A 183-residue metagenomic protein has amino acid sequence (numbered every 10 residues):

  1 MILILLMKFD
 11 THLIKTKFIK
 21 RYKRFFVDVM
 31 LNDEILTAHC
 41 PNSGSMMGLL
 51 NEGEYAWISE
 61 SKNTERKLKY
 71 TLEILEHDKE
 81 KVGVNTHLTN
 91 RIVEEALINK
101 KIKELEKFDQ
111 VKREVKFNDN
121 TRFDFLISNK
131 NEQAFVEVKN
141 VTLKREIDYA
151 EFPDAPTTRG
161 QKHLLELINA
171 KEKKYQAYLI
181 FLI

Functional and structural regions predicted by a protein language model:
T16, F123-D154, L167: Conserved catalytic cores of phosphodiester-cleaving nucleases, focusing on short active-site segments
K20, E60-E65: Short, charged beta-turn/beta-strand-edge "cap" motif at the junction between a beta-strand and an adjacent loop
K23-D28: Short aromatic-glycine-enriched beta-strand elements
L36-M46: Short alpha-helix capping/helix-loop boundary micro-motifs
G44-W57: Short nucleic-acid-contacting surface segments enriched for D/E, G, S/T with interspersed K/R
R66-K79: OB-fold/S1-family single-stranded nucleic acid-binding modules
I102-N118: A short acidic/basic microdomain associated with nuclease active sites
R145-T158, I168-I183: Nucleic-acid nuclease catalytic cores
